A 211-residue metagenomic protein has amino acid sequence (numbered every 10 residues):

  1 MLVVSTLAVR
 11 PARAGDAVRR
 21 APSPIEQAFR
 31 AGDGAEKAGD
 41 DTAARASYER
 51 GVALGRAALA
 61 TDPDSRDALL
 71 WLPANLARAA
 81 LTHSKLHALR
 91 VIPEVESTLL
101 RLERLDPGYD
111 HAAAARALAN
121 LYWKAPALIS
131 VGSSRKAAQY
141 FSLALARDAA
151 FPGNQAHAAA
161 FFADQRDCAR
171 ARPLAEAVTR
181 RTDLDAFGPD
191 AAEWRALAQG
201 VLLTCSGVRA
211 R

Functional and structural regions predicted by a protein language model:
P11-E49, A53: N-terminal leader/linker segments that initiate helical-solenoid repeat arrays
V18, D164-Q165, R172-R211: Terminal, low-structured helical/coil segments at or just beyond the last alpha-helical repeat
P24-Q27, A31, L72, A79 (+4 more regions): Structural register within alpha-helical repeat arrays
A28-D40, R78-H87, D110, L121-I129 (+2 more regions): Short coil/turn linking the two alpha-helices of tandem helical-hairpin repeats
D41-R56, A88-S97, S130-A138: Helix-turn-helix repeat elements of alpha-solenoid scaffolds
R56, P63, P107-Y109, A149: Short coil turns that delineate tetratricopeptide repeat
A68, H111-A114, N154, G188: TPR alpha-solenoid repeat register
R90-L100, S133-A138, A163, C168-L184: TPR/TPR-like (Sel1-like) alpha-helical repeat modules
